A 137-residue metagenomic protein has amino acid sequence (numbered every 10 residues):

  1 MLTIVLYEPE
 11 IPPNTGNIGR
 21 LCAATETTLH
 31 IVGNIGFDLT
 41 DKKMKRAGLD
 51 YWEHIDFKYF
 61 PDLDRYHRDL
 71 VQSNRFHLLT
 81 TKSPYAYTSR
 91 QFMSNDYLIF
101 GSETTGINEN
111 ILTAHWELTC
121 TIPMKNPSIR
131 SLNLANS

Functional and structural regions predicted by a protein language model:
M1-N136: Post-transcriptional modification and biogenesis factors for structured RNAs of the translation apparatus
